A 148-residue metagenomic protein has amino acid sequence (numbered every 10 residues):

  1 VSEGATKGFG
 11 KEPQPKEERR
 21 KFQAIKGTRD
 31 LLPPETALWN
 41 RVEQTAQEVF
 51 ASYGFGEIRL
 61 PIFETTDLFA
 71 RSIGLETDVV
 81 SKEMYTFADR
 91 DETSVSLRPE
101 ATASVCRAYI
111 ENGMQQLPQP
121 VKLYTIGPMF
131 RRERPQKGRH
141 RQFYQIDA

Functional and structural regions predicted by a protein language model:
S2-D147: TRNA-recognition modules of translation machinery and tRNA-sensing kinases, especially anticodon-binding
